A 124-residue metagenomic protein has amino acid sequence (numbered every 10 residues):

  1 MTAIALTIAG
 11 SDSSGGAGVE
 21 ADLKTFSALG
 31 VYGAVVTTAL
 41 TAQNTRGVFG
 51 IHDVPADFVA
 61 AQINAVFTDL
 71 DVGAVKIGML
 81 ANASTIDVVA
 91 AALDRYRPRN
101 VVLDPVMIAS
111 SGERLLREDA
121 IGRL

Functional and structural regions predicted by a protein language model:
M1-A74: Small-residue (G/A/S/T)-rich helix-start motifs and N-terminal tracts that mark the onset
A74-I77, A81-L124: Conserved beta-alpha-beta core of the PfkB/ribokinase-like small-molecule kinase fold
